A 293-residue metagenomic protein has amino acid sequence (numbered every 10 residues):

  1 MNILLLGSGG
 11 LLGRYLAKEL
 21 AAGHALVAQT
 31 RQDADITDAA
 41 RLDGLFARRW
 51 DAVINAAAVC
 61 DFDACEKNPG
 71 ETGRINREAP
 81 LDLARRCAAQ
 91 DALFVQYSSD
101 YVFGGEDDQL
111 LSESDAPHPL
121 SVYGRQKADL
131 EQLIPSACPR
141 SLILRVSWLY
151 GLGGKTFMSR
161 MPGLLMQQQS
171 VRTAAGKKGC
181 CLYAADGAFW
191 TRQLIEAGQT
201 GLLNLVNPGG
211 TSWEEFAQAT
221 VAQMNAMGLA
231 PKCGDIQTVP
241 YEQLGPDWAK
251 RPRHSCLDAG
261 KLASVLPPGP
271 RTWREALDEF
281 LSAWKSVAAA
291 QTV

Functional and structural regions predicted by a protein language model:
M1-L20: N-terminal Rossmann NAD(P)H-binding glycine-rich loop of SDR-like oxidoreductase domains
G23-G44: Adenosine-cofactor binding site in Rossmann-like domains, unifying the SAM/SAH pocket of S-adenosylmethionine-dependent
A39-R77, R86: NAD(P)H-binding glycine-rich loop region in Rossmannoid oxidoreductase-like domains and their noncatalytic homologs
K67, R74, E78-D82, V102-L144 (+1 more regions): Catalytic helix-loop patch of NAD(P)-dependent Rossmann-fold dehydrogenases
Q132-Q193: NAD(P)-dependent short-chain dehydrogenase/reductase
W190, A197-W248, A288, T292: Mid/C-terminal beta-alpha module of Rossmann-like enzyme folds, strongest in SDR-family dehydrogenases/epimerases
Q237-A259, R271-T272: Active-site loop of classical SDR/Rossmann-like NAD(P)-dependent oxidoreductases, centered on the catalytic Tyr-X3-Lys
R271-V293: Amphipathic terminal alpha-helices
